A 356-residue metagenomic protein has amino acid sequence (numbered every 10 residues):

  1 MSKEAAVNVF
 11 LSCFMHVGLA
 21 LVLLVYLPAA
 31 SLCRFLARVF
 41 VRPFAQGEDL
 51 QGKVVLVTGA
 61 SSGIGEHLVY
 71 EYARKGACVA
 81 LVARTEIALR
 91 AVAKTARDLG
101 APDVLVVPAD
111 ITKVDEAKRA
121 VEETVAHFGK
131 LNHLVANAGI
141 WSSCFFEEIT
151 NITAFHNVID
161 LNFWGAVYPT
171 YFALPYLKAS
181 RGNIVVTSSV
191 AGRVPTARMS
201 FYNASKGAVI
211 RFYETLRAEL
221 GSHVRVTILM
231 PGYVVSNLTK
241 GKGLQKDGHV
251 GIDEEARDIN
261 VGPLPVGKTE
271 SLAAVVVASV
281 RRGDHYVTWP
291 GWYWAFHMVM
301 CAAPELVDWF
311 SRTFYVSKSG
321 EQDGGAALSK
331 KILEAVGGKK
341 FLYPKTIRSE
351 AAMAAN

Functional and structural regions predicted by a protein language model:
V54, S61-S62: Conserved glycine-rich cofactor-binding loop
K75-V92: Conserved glycine-rich Rossmann-like NAD(P)H-binding loop of the short-chain dehydrogenase/reductase
I87, P108-R119, I152: The beta1-alpha1 cofactor-binding region of Rossmann-like NAD(H)/NADP(H)-dependent oxidoreductases
A126, W141-H156, R198-F201: Conserved mid-core segment of classical short-chain dehydrogenase/reductases
T170, S205: Active-site helix of classical SDR
S189: Residue(s) in the substrate-gating loop at a strand-loop-helix junction that position the organic substrate next
A218-Y293: SDR active-site lid
